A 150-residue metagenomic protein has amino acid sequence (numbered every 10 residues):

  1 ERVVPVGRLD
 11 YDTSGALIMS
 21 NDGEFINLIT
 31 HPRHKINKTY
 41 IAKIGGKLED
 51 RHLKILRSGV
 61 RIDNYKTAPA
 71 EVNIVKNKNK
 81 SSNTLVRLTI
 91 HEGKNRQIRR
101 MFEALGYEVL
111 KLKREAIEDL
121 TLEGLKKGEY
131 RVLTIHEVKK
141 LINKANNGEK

Functional and structural regions predicted by a protein language model:
E1-K150: Basic, flexible Lys/Arg- and Gly-enriched helix-loop patches that mediate nucleic-acid binding at interfaces with rRNA
